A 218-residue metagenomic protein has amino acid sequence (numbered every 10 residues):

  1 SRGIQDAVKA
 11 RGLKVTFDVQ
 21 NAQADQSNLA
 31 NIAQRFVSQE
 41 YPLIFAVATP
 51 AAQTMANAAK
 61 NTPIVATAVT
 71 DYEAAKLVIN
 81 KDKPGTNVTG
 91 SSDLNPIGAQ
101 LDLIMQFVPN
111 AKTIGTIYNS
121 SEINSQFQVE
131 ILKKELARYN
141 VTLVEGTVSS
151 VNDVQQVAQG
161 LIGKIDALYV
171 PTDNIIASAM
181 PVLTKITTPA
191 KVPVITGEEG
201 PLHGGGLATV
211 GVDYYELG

Functional and structural regions predicted by a protein language model:
S1-G218: Short hydrophobic alpha-helices and adjacent helix-cap/hinge residues
